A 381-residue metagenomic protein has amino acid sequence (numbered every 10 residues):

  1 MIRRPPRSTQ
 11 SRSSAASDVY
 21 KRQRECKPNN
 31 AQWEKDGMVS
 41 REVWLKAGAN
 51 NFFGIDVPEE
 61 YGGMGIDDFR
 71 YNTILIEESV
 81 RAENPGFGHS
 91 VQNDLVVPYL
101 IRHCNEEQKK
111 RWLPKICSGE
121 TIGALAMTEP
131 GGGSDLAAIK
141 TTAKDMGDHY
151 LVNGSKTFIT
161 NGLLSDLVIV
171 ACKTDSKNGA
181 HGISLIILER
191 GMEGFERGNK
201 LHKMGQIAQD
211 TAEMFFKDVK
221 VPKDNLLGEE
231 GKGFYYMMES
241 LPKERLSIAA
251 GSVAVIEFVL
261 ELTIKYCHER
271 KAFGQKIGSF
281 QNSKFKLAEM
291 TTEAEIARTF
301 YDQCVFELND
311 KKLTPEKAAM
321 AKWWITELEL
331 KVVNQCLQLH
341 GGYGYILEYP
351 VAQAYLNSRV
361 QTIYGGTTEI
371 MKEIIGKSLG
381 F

Functional and structural regions predicted by a protein language model:
M1-A16, Y20: Single conserved hydrophobic/aromatic residue that forms the stacking wall/gate of nucleotide- or nucleobase-binding
S17-G86, H103-Q108, K115-E120, G133-L136 (+4 more regions): Alpha-helical interface subdomain recognition
H89, I116, G131-S134, F158-N161 (+2 more regions): Short Gly/Pro-enriched turn/cap motifs at secondary-structure boundaries
D94-H103: Helix-loop "lid/cap" segments that line or gate small-molecule binding pockets
G119-M127: A short, Trp-centered hydrophobic/proline-enriched beta-strand micro-motif
A138, G191-P222: Flexible, small-/acidic-enriched active-site or ligand-binding loops
H149-R197: A short core secondary-structure module
K217-Y236: Long, acidic (Asp/Glu-rich), low-complexity accessory segments flanking structured domains
